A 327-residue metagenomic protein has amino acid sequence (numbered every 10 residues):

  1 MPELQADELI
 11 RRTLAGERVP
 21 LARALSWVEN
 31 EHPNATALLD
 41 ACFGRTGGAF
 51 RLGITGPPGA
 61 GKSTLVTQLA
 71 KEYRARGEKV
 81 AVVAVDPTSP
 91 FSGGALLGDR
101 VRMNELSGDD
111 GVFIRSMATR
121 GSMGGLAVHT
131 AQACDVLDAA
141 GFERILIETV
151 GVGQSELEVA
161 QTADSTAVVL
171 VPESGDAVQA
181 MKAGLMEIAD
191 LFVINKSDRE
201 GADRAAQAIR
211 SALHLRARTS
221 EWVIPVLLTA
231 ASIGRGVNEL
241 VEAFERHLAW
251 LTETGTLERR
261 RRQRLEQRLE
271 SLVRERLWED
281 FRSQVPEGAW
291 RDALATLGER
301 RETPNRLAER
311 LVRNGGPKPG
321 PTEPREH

Functional and structural regions predicted by a protein language model:
L4-T55, A60, V66-S155, T162-A177: Nucleotide-state-sensitive switch-loop elements of NTP-binding domains
A6, L21-A22, A35, A206 (+4 more regions): A general structural signal for well-ordered alpha-helical segments in protein cores
L96, A133, E158, T162 (+5 more regions): Alpha-helical scaffold elements adjacent to nucleotide-binding pockets in ATP/GTP-utilizing enzyme cores
S116-M117, V168-V171, V193-K196, L228-A230: Conserved beta-strand segments of the P-loop GTPase G domain that flank and frequently precede/overlap
V159, P172-E200: Flexible active-site lid/hinge loop adjacent to a nucleotide/diphosphate and Mg2+-phosphate binding pocket
L191, S197-W250: Canonical P-loop GTPase G-domain recognition
L228, E239-G315: Long, well-ordered amphipathic alpha-helical subdomains in the mid-to-C-terminal portions of large enzyme subunits
G316-E326: Intrinsic disorder/low-complexity segments
